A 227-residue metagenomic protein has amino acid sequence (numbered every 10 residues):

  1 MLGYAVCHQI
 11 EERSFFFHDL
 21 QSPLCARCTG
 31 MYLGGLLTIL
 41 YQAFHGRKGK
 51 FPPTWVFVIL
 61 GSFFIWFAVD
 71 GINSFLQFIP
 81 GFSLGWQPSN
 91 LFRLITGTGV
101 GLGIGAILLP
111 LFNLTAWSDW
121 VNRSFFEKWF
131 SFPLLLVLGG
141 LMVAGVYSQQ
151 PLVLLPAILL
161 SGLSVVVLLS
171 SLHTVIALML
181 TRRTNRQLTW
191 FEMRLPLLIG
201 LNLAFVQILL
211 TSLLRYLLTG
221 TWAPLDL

Functional and structural regions predicted by a protein language model:
M1-S14, L20-Q21, T29-T38, Q42-L227: Secretory/periplasmic and organellar redox-cofactor proteins
